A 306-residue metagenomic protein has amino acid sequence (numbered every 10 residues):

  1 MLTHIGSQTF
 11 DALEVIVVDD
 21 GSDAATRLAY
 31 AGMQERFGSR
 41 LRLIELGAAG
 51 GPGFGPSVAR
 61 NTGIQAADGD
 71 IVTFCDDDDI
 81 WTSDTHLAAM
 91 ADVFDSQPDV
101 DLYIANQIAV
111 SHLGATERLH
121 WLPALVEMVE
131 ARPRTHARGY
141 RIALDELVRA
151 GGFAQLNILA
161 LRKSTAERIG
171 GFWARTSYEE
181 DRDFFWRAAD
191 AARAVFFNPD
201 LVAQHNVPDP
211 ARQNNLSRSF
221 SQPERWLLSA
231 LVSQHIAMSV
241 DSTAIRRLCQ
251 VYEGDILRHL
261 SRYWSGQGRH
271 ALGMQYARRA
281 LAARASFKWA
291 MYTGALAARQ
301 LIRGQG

Functional and structural regions predicted by a protein language model:
M1-F220: Nucleotide-sugar donor-binding/catalytic module of glycosyltransferases that assemble extracellular/cell-envelope
W81, G254-D255: Short basic/aromatic active-site micro-motif
D181, H235-S239, R303-G306: Juxtamembrane/interfacial segments around transmembrane helices
R193, D200-D209, N214-A244, G266-A283: Catalytic core of nucleotide-sugar-dependent glycosyltransferases
T243-Y252: All-alpha amphipathic helical-bundle segments outside canonical DNA-binding/catalytic cores that form hydrophobic
C249, I256, W289-T293: The tetratricopeptide repeat
S261-G306: Membrane-interface aromatic/basic loop that binds lipid-linked glycans or pyrophosphate carriers, typified by
